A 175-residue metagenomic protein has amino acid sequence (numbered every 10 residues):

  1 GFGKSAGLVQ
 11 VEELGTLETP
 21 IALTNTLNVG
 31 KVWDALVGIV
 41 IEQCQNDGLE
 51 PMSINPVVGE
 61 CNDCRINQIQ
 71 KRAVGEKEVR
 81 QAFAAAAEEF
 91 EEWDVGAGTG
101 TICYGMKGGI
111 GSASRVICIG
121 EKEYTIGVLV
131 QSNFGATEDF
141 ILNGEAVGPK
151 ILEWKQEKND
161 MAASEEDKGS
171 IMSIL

Functional and structural regions predicted by a protein language model:
G1-L175: A structural signal for small-residue-enriched, beta-sheet-centric alpha/beta enzyme cores and oligomeric scaffold folds
